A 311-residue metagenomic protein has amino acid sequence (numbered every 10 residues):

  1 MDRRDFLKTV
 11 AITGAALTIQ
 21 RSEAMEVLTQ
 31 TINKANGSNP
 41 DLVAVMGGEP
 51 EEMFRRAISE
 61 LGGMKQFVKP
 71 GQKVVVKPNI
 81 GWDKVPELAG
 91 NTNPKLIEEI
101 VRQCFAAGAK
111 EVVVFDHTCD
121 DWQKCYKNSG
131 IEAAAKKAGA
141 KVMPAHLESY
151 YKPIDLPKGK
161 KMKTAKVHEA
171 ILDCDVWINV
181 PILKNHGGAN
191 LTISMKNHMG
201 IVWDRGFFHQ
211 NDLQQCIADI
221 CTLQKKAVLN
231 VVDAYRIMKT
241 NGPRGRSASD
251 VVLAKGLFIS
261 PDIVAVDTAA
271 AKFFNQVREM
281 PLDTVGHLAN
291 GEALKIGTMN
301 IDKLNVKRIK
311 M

Functional and structural regions predicted by a protein language model:
M1-M311: N-terminal and secondary-structure boundary signal
